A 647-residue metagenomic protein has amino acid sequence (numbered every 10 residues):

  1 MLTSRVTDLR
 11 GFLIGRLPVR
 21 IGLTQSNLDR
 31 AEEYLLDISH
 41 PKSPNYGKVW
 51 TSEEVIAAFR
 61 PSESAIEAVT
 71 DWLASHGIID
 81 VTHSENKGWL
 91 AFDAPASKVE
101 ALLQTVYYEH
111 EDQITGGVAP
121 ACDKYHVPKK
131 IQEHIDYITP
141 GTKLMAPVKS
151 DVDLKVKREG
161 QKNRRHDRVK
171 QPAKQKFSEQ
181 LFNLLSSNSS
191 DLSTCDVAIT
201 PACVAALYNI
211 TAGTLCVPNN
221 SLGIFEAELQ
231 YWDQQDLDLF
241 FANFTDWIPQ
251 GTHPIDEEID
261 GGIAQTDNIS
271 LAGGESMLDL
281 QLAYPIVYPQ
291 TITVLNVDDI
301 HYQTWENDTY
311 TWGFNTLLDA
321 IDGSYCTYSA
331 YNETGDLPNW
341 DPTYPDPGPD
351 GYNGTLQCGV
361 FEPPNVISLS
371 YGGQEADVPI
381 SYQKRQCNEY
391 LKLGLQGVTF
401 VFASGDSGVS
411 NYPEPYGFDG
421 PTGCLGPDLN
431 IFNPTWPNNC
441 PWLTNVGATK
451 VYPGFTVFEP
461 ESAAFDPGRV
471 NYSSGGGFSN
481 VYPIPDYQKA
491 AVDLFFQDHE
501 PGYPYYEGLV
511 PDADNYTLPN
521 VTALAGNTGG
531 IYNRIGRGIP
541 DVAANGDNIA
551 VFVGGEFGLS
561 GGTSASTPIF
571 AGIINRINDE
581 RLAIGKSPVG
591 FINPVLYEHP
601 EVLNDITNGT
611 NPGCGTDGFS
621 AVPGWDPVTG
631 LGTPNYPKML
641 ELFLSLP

Functional and structural regions predicted by a protein language model:
M1-T82, A91, A96-F402, D406-G408 (+6 more regions): Substrate-binding/charge-relay-adjacent region of secreted/lumenal peptidase catalytic domains
G405, G562, G630: Active-site glycine-centered loops adjacent to acidic/histidine catalytic or metal-binding residues that shape
V409-S410, Y452: Active-site environment of divalent metal-dependent phosphoester hydrolases
P413-Y416: Histidine/acidic-residue-rich catalytic or RNA/ligand-binding cores of hydrolases and nuclease-related proteins
P441, N445-F495: Polar, glycine-rich mid-to-C-terminal structural blocks that act as macromolecule-binding/assembly scaffolds
Y516, G529, I574, N578-T629 (+1 more regions): An often Trp-containing, charged/polar helix-loop segment at the C-terminal end of enzyme catalytic cores
P540, G561-D579: C-terminal substrate/ligand-recognition segments
